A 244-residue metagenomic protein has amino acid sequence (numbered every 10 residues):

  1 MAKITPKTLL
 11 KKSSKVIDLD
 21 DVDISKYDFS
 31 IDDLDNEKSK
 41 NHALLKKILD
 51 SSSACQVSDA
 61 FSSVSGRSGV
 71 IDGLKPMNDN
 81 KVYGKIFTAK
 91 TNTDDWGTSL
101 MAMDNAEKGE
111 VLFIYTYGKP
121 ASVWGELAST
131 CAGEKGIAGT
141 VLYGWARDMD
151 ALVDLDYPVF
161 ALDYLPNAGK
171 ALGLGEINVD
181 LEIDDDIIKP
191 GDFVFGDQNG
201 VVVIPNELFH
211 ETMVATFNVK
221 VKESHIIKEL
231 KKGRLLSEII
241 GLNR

Functional and structural regions predicted by a protein language model:
A2-T91, S224, K228-L236, G241: Intrinsically disordered, low-complexity regions enriched in acidic/Ser/Thr/Pro/Gln residues
L19-S25, F29, F113, W124 (+2 more regions): Small beta-barrel nucleic-acid-binding modules, primarily SNase/OB-fold domains and secondarily Tudor-like barrels
D50-S58, A121, G125, P205 (+3 more regions): Generic structural signal for well-ordered, non-membrane alpha-helical segments in soluble metabolic enzymes
S68, K85-T88, E110-F113, I137-V141 (+4 more regions): Structural motif
L74-S129: A glycine-rich, hydrophobic loop/mini-helix early in the fold
G118-L181: Extended, positively charged loop/linker patches that create polyanion-binding surfaces
L162-I239: Acidic, glycine-rich flexible loop/linker segments
